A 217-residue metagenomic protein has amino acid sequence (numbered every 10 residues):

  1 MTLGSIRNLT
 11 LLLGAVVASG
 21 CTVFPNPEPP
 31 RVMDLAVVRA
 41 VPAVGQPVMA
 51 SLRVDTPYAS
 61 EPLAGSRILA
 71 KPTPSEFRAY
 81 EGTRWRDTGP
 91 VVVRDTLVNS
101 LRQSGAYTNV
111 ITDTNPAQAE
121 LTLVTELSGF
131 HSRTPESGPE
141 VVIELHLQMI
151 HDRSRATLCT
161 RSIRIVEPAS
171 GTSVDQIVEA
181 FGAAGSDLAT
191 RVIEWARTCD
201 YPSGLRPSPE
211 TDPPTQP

Functional and structural regions predicted by a protein language model:
M1-C21: Sec-dependent bacterial lipoprotein signal peptides
C21-P90, C199-P217: A structural "domain/chain start" motif
T22-A43, V48, S104-S154, S170 (+1 more regions): Surface-exposed short loop/turn segments
P57, E126-F130, R164-I165: Generic short beta-strand segments
E76-R84, R153-E194: Short secondary-structure boundary motifs at beta->alpha junctions and helix caps
P90, R94-V98, S104, G185 (+2 more regions): Extracytoplasmic/secreted envelope proteins and their assembly/folding machinery, especially bacterial periplasmic
